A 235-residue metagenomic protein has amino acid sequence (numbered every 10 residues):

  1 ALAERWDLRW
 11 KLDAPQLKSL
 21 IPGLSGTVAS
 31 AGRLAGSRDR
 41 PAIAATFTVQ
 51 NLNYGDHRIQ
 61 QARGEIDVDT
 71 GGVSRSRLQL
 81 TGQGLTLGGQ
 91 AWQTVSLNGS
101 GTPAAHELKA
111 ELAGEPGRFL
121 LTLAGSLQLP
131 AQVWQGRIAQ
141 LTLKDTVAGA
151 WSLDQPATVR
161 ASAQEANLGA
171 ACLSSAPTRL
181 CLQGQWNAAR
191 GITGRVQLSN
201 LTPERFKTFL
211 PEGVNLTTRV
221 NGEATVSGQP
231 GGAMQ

Functional and structural regions predicted by a protein language model:
A1-Q235: Interface amphipathic segments
